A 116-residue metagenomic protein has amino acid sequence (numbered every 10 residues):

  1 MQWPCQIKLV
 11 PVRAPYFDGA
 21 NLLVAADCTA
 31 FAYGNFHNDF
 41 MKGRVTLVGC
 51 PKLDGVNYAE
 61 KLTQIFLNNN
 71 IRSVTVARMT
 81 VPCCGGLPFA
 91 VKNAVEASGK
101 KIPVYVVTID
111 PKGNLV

Functional and structural regions predicted by a protein language model:
M1-V116: Iron-sulfur-associated redox domains of electron-transfer enzymes in respiratory and anaerobic energy metabolism
